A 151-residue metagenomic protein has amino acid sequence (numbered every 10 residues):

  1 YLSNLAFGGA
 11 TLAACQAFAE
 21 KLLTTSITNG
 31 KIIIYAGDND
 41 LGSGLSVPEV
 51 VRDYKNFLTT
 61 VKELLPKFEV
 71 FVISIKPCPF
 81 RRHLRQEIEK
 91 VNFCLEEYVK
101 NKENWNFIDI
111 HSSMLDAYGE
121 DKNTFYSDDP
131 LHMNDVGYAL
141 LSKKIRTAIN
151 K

Functional and structural regions predicted by a protein language model:
Y1-S3, E69, N104-N106: Conserved beta-strand segments of alpha/beta enzyme cores
Y1-T59, P79-F93: Conserved SGNH/GDSL esterase-like catalytic core that processes O-acyl groups on lipids and polysaccharides
T25-S26, E63-L64, N101: Alpha-helix C-cap/termination motif
G30, L65-E69: A short helix->loop->beta-strand "cap" motif at the edges of active sites that frequently abuts
I34, F71-I73: Structural beta-sheet core signal
G37, I75, S113: Active-site beta-loop-alpha junctions enriched in small/polar residues
C78-K151: Catalytic His-Asp segment of secreted/periplasmic serine-dependent ester chemistry enzymes
